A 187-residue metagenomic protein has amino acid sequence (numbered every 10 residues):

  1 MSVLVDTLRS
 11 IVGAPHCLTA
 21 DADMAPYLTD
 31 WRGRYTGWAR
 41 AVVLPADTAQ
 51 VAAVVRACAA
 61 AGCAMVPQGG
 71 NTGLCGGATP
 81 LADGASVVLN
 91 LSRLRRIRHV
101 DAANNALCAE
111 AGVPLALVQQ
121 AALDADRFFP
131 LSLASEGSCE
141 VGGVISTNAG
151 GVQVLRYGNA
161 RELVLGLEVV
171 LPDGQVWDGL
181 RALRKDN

Functional and structural regions predicted by a protein language model:
M1-R56, G73-N105, A134, Y157: N-terminal flexible segment immediately upstream of the FAD-binding catalytic core in FAD-dependent oxidoreductases
V54, A61, V118: Aromatic/hydrophobic pocket-lining residues that form π-stacking "cages" and hydrophobic walls in ligand
A59-A61, Q68-G70, C139, L163: Short, basic and Ser/Thr-rich N-terminal targeting/leader segments
C63-A64, F128: Residue-level detector of anion-binding/catalytic polar loops
V66-Q68, G77, E110, S132: Structural motif
R96-N187: FAD-binding subdomain of flavoenzyme oxidoreductases
